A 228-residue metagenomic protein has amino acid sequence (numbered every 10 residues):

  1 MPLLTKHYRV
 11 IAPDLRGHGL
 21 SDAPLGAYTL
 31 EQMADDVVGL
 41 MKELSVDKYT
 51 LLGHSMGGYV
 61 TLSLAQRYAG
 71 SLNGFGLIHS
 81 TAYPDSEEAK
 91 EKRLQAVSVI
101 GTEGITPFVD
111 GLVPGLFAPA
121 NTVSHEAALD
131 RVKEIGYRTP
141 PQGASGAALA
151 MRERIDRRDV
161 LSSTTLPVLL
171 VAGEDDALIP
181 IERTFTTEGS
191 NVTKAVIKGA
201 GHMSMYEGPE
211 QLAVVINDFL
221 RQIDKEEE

Functional and structural regions predicted by a protein language model:
P2-L52, Q66-R67, E210-N217: Active-site loop/oxyanion-hole signature of alpha/beta-hydrolase fold enzymes
H7-R9, D47-T50, S71-G74, P167-L169 (+1 more regions): Structural signature of beta-strand start/N-cap positions in the alpha/beta core of ABC transporter nucleotide-binding
L15-G19, A82, G201-S204: Alpha/beta-hydrolase active-site loop signature
S21-A27, S86-A89, I181-E182: Conserved catalytic-core motifs of eukaryotic protein kinase domains, centered on the activation segment
E43-S86: Conserved hydrolase catalytic core segment
D85-E91, T102-T165: Conserved alpha/beta-hydrolase catalytic His-Asp/Glu region
T165-A200, Y206: Conserved loop-alpha-helix segment in the C-terminal half of the alpha/beta-hydrolase fold that carries the catalytic
N191-E228: Catalytic active-site module of serine/aspartate enzymes centered on a nucleophile-bearing elbow/loop
